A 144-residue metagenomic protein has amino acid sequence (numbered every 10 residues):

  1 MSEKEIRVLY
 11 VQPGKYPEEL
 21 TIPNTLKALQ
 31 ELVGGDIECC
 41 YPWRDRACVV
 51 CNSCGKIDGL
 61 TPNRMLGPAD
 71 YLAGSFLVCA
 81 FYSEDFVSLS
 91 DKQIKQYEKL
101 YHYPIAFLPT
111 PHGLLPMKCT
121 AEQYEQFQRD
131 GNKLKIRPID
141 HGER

Functional and structural regions predicted by a protein language model:
M1-L26: Short, surface-exposed beta-strand/turn modules with glycine/proline-rich turns and flanking aromatic residues
Y41: Catalytic phosphate/metal-binding cores of nucleic-acid and nucleotide-processing enzymes, i.e., regions that mediate
D45-P68: Short, structured protein-protein interaction patches enriched in aromatics and acidic/basic residues, typified by
Y71, S75-A80: Helix-rich interaction surfaces within compact, conserved domain-sized segments that mediate assembly or partner
A106-L108, L114-P116, I136: Short linear proline/tyrosine/threonine-rich motifs used for host-factor recruitment and membrane trafficking/assembly
K118-R137: Glycine-rich, aromatic-bearing surface loops/beta-hairpins
P138-R144: Non-Sec secretion/translocation targeting segments of pathogen effectors
